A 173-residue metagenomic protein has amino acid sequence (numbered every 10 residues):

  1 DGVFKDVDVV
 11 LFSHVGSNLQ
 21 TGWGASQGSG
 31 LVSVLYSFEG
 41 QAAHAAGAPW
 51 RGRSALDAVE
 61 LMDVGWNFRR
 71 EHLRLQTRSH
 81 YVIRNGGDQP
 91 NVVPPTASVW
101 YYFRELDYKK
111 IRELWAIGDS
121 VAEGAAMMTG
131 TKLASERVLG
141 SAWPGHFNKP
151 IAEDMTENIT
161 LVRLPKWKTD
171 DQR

Functional and structural regions predicted by a protein language model:
D1-P94, R104: Histidine/acidic-residue-rich, glycine-tolerant segments that coordinate divalent metal ions
D57-R173: Metal-dependent amide/peptide-bond hydrolase catalytic core, centered on the "pita-bread" metallohydrolase fold
